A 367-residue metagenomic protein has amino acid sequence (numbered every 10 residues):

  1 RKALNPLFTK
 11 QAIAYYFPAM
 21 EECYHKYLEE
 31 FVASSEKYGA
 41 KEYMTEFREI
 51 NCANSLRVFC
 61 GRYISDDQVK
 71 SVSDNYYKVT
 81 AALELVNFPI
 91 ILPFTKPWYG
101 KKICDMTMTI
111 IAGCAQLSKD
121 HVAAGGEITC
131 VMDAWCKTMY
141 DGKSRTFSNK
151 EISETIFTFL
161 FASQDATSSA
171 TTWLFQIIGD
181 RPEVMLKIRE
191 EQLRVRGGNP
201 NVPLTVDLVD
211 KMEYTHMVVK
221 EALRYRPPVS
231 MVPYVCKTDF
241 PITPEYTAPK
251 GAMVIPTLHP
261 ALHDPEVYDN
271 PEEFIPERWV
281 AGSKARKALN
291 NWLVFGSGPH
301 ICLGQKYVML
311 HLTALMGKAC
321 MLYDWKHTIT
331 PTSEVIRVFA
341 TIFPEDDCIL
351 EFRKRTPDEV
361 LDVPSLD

Functional and structural regions predicted by a protein language model:
K2, P6, A162, P203-V206 (+5 more regions): Cytochrome P450 heme-thiolate "Cys pocket" and heme-binding signature region
K10-Y15, V122-A124, T205-E213, C302-K306: Conserved, non-catalytic sequence blocks in retroelement Pol enzymes and Pol-derived host proteins
A14-T171, K187: Cytochrome P450 heme-thiolate monooxygenase catalytic core
T109, G113, V202-P244, P265: Conserved cytochrome P450 K-helix E-x-x-R motif and the immediately C-terminal K′/meander segment
A166-G179, L315: Short, small-residue alpha-helix embedded
P182-V184, Q305-F343: Cytochrome P450 heme-binding "Cys pocket" and the immediately downstream C-terminal segment
P256-S283, L361, L366: Conserved cytochrome P450 K-helix/beta-meander segment immediately N-terminal to the heme-binding cysteine loop
F343-D367: C-terminal helix/juxtamembrane-tail motif
